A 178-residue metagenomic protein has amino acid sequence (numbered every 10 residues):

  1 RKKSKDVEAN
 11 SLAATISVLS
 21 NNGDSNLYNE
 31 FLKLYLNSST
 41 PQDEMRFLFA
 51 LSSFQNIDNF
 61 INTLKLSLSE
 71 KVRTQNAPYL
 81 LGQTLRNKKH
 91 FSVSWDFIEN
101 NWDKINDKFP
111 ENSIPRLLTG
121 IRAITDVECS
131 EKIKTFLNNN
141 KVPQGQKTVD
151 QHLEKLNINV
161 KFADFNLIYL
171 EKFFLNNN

Functional and structural regions predicted by a protein language model:
R1-N178: Long, ordered, helix-rich scaffold segments
